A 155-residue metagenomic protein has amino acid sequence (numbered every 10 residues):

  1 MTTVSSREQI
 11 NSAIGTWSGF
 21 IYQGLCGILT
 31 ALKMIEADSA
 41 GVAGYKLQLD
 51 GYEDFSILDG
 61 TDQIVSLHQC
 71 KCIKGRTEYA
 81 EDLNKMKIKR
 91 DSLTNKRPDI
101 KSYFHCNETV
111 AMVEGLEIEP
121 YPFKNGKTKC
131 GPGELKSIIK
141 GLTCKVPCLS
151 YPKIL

Functional and structural regions predicted by a protein language model:
M1-S18, K71-L155: Acidic metal-coordinating catalytic centers involved in nucleic-acid phosphodiester chemistry
T16-W17, Q23-D91: Catalytic centers of nucleases
